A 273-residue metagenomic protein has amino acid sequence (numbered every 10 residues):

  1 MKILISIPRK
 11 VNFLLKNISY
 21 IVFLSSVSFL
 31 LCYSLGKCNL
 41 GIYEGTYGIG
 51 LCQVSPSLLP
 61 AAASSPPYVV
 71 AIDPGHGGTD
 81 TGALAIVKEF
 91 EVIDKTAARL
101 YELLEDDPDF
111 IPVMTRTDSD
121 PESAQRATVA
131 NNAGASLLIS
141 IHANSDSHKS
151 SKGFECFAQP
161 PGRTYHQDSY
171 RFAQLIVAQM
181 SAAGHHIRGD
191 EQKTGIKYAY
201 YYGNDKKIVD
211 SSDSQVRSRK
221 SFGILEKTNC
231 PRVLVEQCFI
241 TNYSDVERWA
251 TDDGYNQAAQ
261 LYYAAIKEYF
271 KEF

Functional and structural regions predicted by a protein language model:
M1-K2: N-terminal targeting leaders characterized by basic, low-complexity, disordered sequences that direct proteins
P8-L24, S28-A62, D94-F273: Active-site-proximal helix/loop segments of hydrolytic enzymes
A61-A85, I139: Catalytic-core environment of secreted peptidases
G82-K95: Glycine- and acidic-residue-enriched helix-capping/strand-helix junction motifs
